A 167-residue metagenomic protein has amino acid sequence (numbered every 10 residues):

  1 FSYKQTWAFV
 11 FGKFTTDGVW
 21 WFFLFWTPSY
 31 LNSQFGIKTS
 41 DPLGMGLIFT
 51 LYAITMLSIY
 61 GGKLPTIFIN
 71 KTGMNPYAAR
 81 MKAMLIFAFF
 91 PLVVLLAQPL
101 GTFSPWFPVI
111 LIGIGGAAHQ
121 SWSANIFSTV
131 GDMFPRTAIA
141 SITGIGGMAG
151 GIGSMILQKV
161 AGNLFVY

Functional and structural regions predicted by a protein language model:
F1-Y3, S40, P76, L100-T102 (+1 more regions): Helix-boundary and loop/linker segments of multi-pass membrane transporters
Y3-K63, G115-G131, S154-Q158: Extracytoplasmic gate region of multi-pass secondary transporters
L31-N32, L64-P65, I69, V160-Y167: Interfacial helix-cap and linker-helix signal at transmembrane-aqueous boundaries of multi-pass secondary transporters
G36-I54, A78-K82, W106-I110, S141-I145: Loop-to-transmembrane helix entry
S58-I59, G131-V166: A late C-terminal transmembrane helix in Major Facilitator Superfamily
I67-K71, L100-F107, Y167: Transmembrane helix-loop junctions in multipass membrane proteins, especially transporters and channels
I69-N70, A79, P135: A helix-boundary/kink motif common to multi-pass secondary transporters, especially Major Facilitator Superfamily
Y77-N125: C-terminal transmembrane helical hairpin of 12-TM major facilitator-type secondary transporters
